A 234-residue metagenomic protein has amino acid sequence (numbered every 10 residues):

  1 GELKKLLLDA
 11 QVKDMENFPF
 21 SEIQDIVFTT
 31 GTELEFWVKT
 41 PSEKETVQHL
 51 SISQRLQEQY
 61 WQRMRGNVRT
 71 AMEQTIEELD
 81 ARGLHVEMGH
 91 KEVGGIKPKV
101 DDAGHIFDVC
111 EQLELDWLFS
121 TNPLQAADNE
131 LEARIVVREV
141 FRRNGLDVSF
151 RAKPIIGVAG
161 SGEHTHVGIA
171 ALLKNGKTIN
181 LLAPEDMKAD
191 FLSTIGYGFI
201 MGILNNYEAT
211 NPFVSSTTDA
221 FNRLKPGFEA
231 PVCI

Functional and structural regions predicted by a protein language model:
G1-N144, V148, I155-E163, I169-I234: Glycine-rich, acidic/polar active-site loops that bind/position phosphate-bearing ligands
